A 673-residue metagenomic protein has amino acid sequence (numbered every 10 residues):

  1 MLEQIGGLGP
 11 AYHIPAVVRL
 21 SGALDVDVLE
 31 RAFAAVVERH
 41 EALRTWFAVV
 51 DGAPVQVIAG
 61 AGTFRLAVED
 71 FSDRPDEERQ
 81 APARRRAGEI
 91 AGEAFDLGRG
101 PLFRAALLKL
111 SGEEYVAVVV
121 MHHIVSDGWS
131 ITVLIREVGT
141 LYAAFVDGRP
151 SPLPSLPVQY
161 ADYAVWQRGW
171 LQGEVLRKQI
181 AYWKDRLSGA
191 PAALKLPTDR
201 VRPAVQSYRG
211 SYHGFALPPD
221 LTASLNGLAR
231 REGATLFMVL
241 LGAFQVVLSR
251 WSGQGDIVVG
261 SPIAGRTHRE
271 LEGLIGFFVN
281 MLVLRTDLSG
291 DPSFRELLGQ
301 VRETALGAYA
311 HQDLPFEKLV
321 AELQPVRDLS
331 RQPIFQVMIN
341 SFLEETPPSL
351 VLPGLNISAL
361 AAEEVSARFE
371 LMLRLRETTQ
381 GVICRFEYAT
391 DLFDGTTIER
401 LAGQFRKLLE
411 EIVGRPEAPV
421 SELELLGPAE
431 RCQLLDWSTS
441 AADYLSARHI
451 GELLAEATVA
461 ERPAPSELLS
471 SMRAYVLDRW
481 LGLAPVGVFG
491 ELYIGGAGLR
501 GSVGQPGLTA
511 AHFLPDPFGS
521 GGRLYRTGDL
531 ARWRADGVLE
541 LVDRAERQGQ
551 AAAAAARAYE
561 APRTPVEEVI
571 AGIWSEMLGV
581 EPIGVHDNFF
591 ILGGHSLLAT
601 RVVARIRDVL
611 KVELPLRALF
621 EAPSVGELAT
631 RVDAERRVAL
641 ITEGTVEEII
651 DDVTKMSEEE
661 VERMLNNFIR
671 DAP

Functional and structural regions predicted by a protein language model:
M1-G7, P15-L24, F33-A35, V49 (+18 more regions): Adenylate-forming
A32-R85, L141, Q159, Q404 (+2 more regions): Non-catalytic N-terminal regions of enzymes
A53-A61, Q159, E410, G414 (+2 more regions): Phosphopantetheine-dependent thiolation modules in NRPS/PKS and related acyl-activating systems
L134: Interfaces and regulatory segments of ATP-dependent nucleotide/adenylate/phosphodiester-chemistry enzymes
R168, D291, L306-A310, L323 (+6 more regions): Flexible, non-catalytic linker and terminal segments flanking ANL/adenylate-forming cores
P315-E317, P348, I383, R462-R563 (+4 more regions): AMP-dependent adenylate-forming
